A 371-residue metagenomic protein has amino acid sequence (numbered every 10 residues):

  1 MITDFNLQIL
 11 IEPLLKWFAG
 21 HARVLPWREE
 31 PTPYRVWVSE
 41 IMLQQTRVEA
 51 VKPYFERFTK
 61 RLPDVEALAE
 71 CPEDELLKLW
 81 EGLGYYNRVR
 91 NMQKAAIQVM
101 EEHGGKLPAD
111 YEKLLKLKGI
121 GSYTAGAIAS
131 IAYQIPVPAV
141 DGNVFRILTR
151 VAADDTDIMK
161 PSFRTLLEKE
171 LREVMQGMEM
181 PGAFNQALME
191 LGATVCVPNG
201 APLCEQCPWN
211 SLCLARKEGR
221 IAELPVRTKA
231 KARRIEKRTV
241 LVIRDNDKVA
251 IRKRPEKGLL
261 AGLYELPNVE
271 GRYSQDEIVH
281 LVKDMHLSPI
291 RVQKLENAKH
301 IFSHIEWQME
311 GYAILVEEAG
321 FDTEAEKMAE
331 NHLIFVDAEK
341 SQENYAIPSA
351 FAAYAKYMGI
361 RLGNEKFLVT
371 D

Functional and structural regions predicted by a protein language model:
M1-R23, E29, A193-D371: Intrinsically disordered, low-complexity, charged terminal extensions of DNA damage-control enzymes
I2-Q8, E12-P13, W17-E205, W209-L214 (+1 more regions): Catalytic cores of DNA base-excision repair glycosylases
